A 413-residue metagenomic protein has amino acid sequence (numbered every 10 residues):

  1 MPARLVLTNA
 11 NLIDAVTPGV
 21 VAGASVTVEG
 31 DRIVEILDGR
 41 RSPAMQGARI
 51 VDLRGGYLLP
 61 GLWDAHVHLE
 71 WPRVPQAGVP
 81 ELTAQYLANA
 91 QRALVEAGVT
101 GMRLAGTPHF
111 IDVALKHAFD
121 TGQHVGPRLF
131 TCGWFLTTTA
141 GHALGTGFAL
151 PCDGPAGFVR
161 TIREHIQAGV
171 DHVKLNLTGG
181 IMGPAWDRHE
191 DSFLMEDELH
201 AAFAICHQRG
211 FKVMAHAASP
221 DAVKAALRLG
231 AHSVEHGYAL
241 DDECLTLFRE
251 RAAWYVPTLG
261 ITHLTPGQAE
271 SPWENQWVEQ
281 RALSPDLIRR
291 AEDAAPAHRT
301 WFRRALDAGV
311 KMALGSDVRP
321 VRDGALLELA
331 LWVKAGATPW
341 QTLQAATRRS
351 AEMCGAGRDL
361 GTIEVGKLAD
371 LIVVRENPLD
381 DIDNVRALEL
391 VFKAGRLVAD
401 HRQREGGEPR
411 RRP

Functional and structural regions predicted by a protein language model:
M1-V6, L12-L59: Histidine-rich, glycine-flanked metal-binding segment
D14, A346-R348, E352, V365-P409: C-terminal cap of metal-dependent C-N hydrolases
G56-T121, T139-H142, D197, A226-L229: Metal-associated gating/positioning segment near the N- to mid-region
P72-Q85, A143-R160, K212: Active-site mouth loops of central-metabolism enzymes
R73-Q76, D112, G183-P184, V223-L229 (+5 more regions): Histidine/acidic-residue-rich catalytic or RNA/ligand-binding cores of hydrolases and nuclease-related proteins
L87-V113, G126-F135, V170-P184, F211-K212 (+2 more regions): Divalent metal-dependent hydrolysis catalytic cores, especially in the metallo-beta-lactamase
H117, T121-F135, H189-A215, V256-P257: Alpha-helix-loop-beta-strand connector modules within alpha/beta enzyme cores
Q208, K212, E279-N377: His/Asp/Glu-enriched, well-ordered alpha-helical/loop segment that forms or immediately abuts the divalent-metal
